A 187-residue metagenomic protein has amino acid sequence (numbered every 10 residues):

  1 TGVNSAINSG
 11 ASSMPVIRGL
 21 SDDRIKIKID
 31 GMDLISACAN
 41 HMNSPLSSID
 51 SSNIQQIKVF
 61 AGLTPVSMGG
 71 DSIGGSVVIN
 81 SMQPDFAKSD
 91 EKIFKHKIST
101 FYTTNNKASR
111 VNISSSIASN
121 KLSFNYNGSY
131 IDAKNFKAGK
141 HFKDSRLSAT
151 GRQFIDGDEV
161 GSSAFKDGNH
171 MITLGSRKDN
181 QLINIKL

Functional and structural regions predicted by a protein language model:
T1-D33: Extracytoplasmic beta-strand/coil segments of soluble accessory domains associated with Gram-negative outer-membrane
N8, S47, S52, E91 (+2 more regions): Transmembrane beta-barrel outer-membrane domains
S13-V16, K28, S44-S47, V59 (+2 more regions): N-terminal periplasmic accessory domains that precede and gate Gram-negative outer-membrane beta-barrel machines
D22, L34, M82, T103-N105 (+3 more regions): Structural signature of outer-membrane beta-barrel domains
L34-L63: Short acidic/polar hinge/loop motifs at secondary-structure boundaries that mediate gating or recognition
H41, S99-T100, I155-V160: Extracellular loop and loop/strand-boundary signature of outer-membrane beta-barrel proteins
G62, N80, S99-N105, A118 (+2 more regions): Outer-membrane beta-barrel pore domains and translocons
I93, R110, S114-L187: Periplasmic-side early beta-strands and strand-to-turn transitions of outer-membrane beta-barrels
